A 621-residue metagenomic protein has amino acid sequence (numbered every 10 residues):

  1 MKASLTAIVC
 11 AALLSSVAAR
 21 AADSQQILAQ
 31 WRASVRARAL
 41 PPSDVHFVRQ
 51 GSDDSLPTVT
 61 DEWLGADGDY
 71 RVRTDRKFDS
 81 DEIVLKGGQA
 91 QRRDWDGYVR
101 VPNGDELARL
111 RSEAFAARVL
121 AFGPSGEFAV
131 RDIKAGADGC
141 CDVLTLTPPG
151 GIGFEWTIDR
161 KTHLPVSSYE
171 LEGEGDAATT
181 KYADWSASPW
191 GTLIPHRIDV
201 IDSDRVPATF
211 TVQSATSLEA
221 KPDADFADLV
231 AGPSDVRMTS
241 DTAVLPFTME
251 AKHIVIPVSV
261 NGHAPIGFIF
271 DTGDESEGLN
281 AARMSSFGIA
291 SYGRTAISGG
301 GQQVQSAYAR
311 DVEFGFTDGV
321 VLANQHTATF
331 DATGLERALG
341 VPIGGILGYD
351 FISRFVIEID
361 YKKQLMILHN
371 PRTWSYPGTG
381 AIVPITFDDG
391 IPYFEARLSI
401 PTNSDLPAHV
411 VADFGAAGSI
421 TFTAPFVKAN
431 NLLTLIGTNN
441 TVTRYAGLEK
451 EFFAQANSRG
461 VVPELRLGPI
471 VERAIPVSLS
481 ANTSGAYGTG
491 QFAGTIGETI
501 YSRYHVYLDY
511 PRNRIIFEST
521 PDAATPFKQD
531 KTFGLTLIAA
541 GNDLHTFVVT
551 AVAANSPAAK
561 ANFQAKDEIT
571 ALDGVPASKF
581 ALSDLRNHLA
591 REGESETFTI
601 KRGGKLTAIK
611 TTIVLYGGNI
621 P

Functional and structural regions predicted by a protein language model:
M1-L5: Positively charged n-region of N-terminal signal peptides that target proteins for export
A7-S16: Bacterial N-terminal signal peptides
V17-A21: Sec/Tat signal peptide C-region and signal peptidase I cleavage site
A22-A29, Q89-F154, R160-T162, E172-D176 (+5 more regions): Flexible, processing/modification-adjacent segments and terminal tails in exported/periplasmic/extracellular proteins
Q25-Y98, G126: N-terminal mature ectodomain segment of secretory-pathway/periplasmic proteins
P41-V48, A66-V72, D138-T145, H163-S167 (+3 more regions): Short, hydrophobic/aromatic-rich segments at coil-to-beta transitions
G51-S52, R73-R76, D94-G97, L146-P149 (+2 more regions): Beta-turn initiation residues at beta-strand->coil junctions
G123, T157-K161, Y169, A183-P621: Pepsin/retropepsin-fold aspartyl endopeptidases
